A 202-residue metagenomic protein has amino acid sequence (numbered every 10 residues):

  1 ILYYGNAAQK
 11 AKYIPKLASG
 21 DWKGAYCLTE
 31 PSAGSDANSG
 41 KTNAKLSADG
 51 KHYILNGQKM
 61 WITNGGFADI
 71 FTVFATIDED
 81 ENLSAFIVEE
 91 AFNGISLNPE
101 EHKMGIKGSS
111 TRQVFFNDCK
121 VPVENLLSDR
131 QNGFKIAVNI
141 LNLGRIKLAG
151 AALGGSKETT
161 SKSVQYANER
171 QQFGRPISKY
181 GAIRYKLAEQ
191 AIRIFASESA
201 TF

Functional and structural regions predicted by a protein language model:
I1-A8, G34-A37, K45-L46: N-terminal glycine-rich flavin-associated loop
I1-G20, I62-I70, I146, I194 (+1 more regions): Internal helix-loop-helix
N6, Y26, A44, L55-G57 (+6 more regions): Buried hydrophobic positions in well-ordered alpha/beta secondary-structure cores of metabolic enzymes
G20-L28: A short, Trp-centered hydrophobic/proline-enriched beta-strand micro-motif
S32-S35, W61-N64, T76-I77, K103-S110: Short Gly/Pro-enriched turn/cap motifs at secondary-structure boundaries
D36-N56: Cytochrome P450 C-terminal beta-domain/meander region
K51-L97: A short core secondary-structure module
S96-F195: Glycine-rich beta->alpha junctions and the first turn(s) of the following alpha-helix
